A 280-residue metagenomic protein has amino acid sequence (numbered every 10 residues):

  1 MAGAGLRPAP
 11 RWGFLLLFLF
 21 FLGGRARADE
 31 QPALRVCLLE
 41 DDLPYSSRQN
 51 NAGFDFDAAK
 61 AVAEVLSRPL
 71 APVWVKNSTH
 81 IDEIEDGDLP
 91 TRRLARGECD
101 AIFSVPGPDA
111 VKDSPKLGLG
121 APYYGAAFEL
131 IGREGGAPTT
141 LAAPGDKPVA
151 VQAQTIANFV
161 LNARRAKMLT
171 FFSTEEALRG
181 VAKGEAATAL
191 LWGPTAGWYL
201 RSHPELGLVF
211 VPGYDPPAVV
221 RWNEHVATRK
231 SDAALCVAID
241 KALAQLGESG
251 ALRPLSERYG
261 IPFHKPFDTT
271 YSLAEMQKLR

Functional and structural regions predicted by a protein language model:
M1-P8: N-terminal secretory signal peptides that target proteins for export/translocation
W12-L22: Bacterial N-terminal signal peptides
G24-A28: Sec/Tat signal peptide C-region and signal peptidase I cleavage site
D29-V105, A110: Extracytoplasmic small-molecule ligand-binding "clamshell" domains of the periplasmic binding protein/Venus flytrap
L39-D42, P122-G132, R201-A244, I261-R280: Periplasmic-binding protein-like
E40-L43, Q49-P69, A126-R179, G193-T195: Bilobed "Venus flytrap"/periplasmic-binding protein-like clamshell domains and structurally analogous long
G53-L66, G135-A137, A142-P148, Q152-I156 (+1 more regions): Extended ligand-binding regions for polar small-molecule ligands
A95, F103-S114, A187-V220: A ligand-binding cleft/hinge motif common to bilobed small-molecule-binding domains
